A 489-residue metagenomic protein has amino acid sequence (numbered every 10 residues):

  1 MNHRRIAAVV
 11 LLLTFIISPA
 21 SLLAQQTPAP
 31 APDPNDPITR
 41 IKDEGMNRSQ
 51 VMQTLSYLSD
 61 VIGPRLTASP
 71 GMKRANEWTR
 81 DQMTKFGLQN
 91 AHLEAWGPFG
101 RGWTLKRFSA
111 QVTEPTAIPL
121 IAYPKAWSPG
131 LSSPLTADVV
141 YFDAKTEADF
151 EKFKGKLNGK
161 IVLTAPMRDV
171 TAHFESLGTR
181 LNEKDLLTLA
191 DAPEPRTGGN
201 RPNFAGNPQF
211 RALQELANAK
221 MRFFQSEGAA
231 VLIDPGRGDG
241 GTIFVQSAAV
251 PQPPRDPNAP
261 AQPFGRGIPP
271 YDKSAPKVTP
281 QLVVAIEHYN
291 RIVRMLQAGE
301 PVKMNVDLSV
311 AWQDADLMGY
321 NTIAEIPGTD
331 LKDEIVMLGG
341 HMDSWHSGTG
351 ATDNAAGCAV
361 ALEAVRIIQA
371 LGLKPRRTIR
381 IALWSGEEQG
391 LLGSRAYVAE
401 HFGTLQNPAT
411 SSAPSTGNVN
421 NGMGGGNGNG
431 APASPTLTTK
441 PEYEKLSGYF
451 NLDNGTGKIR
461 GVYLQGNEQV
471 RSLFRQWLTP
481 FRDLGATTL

Functional and structural regions predicted by a protein language model:
V9-P19: Bacterial N-terminal signal peptides
L22-Q26: Boundary at the C-terminal end of the N-terminal hydrophobic targeting segment
T27-P34, S56, D60-G198, A409-T416: Noncatalytic luminal/extracellular "stalk/propeptide" segments of secretory-pathway proteins
A29-S69, F244-V245, Q281, D343-S344 (+2 more regions): N-terminal capping segment at the start of a domain
N35-I38, M52-L55, S59, G63 (+13 more regions): Extracytoplasmic/secreted envelope proteins and their assembly/folding machinery, especially bacterial periplasmic
D36-P37, E114, P119-A122, A126-K152 (+3 more regions): Soluble metallo-hydrolase cores and metallopeptidase-like ectodomains found primarily in the secretory/periplasmic
G45, S59-L66, T79, M83-N90 (+13 more regions): Sec/Tat-exported extracytoplasmic proteins
P115-P119, S132-A137, G155, G159-I161 (+8 more regions): Metal-dependent peptidase/peptidase-like ectodomains
